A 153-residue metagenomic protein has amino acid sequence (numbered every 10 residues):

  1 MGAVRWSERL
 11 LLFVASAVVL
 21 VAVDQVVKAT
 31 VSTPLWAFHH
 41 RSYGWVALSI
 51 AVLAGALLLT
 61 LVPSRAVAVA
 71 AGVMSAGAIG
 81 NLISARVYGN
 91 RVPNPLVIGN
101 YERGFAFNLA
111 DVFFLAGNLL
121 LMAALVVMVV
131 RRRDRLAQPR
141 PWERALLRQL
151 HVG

Functional and structural regions predicted by a protein language model:
M1-G153: Alpha-helical transmembrane bundles and membrane-interface segments of multipass inner-membrane proteins
